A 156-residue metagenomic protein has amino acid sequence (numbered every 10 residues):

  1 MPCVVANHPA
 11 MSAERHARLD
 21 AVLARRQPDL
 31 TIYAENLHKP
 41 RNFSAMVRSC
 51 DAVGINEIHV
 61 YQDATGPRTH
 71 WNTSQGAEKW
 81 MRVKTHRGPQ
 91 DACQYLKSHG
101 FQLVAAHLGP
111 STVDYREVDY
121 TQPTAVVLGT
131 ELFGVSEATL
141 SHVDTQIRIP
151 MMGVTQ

Functional and structural regions predicted by a protein language model:
M1-Q156: Post-transcriptional modification and biogenesis factors for structured RNAs of the translation apparatus
